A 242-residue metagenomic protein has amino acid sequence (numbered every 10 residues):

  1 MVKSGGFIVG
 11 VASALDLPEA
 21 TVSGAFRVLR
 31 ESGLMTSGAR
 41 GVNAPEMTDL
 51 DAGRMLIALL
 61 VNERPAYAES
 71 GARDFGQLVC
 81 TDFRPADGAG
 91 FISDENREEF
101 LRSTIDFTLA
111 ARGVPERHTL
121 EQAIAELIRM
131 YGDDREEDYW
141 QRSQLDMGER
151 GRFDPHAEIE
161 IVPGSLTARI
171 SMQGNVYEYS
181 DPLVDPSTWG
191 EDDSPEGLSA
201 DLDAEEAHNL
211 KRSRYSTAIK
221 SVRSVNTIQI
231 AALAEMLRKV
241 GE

Functional and structural regions predicted by a protein language model:
M1-G24: Polyanion-binding surface elements
K3-S4, T48, N226: A diffuse structural propensity rather than consistent per-protein peaks
G6-F7, D51, S70, A232: Exposed alpha-helical structural elements
G24-P65: N-terminal interaction modules that seed assembly of large macromolecular complexes
G41, T119, N226-Q229: Helix N-terminus capping/helix-initiation residues
L50-D134: Charged, helix-prone or intrinsically disordered regulatory segments positioned adjacent to compact structured domains
A125-E242: Glycine-rich, aromatic-bearing surface loops/beta-hairpins
